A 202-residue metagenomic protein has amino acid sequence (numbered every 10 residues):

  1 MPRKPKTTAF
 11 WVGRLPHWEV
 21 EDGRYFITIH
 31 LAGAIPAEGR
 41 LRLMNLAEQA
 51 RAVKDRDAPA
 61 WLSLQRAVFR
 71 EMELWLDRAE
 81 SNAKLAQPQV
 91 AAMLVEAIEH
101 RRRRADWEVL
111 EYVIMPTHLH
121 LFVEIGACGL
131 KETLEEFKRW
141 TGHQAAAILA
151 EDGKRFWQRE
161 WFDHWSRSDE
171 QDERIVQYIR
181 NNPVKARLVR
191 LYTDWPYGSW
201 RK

Functional and structural regions predicted by a protein language model:
M1-K202: Short catalytic/metal-binding and nucleic-acid-binding patches
